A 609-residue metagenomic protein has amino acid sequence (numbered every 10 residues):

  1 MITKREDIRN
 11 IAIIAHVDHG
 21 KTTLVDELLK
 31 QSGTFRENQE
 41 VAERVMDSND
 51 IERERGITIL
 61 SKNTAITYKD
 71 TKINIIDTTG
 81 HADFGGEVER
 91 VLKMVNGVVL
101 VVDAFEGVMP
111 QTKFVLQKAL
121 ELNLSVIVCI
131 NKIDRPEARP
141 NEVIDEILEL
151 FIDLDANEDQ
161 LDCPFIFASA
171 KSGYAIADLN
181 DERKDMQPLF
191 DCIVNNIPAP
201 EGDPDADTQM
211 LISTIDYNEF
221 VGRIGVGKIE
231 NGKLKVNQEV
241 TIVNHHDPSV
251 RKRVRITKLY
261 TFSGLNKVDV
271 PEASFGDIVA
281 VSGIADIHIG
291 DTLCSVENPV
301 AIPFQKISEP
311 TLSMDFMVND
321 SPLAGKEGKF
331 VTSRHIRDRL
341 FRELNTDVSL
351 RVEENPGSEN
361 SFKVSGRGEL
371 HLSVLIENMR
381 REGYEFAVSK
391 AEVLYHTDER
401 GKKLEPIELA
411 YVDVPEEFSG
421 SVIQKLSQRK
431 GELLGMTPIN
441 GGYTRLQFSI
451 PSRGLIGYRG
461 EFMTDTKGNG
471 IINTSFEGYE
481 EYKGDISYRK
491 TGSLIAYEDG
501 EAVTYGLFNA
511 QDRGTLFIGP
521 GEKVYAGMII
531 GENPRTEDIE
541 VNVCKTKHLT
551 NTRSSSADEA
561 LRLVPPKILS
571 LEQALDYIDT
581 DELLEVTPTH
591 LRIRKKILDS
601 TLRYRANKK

Functional and structural regions predicted by a protein language model:
M1-V102, E106, E146, I215-N218: P-loop NTPase switch module centered on the Walker A-proximal segment
V41-R44, L154-I166, P200-L211, V240 (+9 more regions): Interdomain boundary/hinge elements
S125, R135-N195: Canonical P-loop GTPase G-domain recognition
S169, P356-H371: Short glycine/threonine-rich beta-strand-turn micro-motifs
Q209-M314, A324-K326, R337, T491 (+3 more regions): Conserved nucleotide-binding/hydrolysis modules and their immediate coupling elements across P-loop/ASCE NTPase motors
K233, A285-D286, G366-L372, P415-S419 (+1 more regions): Helix N-cap motif at beta-to-alpha junctions
F262, K267-V270, L404, I450 (+3 more regions): Long insertion/accessory domains within large nucleic-acid-processing enzymes
S321-L344, A560, V564: A short, contiguous, amphipathic alpha-helix enriched in charged residues
